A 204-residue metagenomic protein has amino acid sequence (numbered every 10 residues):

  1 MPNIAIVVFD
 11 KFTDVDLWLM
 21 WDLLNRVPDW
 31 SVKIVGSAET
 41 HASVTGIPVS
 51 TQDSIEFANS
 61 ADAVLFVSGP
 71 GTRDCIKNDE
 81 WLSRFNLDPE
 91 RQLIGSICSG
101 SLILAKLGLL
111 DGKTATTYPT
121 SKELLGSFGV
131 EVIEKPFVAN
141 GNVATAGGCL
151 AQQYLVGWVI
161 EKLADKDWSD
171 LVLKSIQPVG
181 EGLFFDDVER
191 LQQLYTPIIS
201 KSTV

Functional and structural regions predicted by a protein language model:
M1-I94, S101-K106, E123-L124, F128 (+2 more regions): Extended, subdomain-level signal for the structured scaffold at the beginning of enzyme domains
V8, T117, G147: Small/polar loops that bind or transfer phosphate-bearing groups
E39-T40, P119, N140: Positions that flank functional sites
N78, S96-I97, T114, Y118: Hydrophobic alpha-helical segments and helix-packing faces
I94-G95, T116, I133, A144: Structural detector of well-ordered beta-strand residues that form the stable sheet scaffold of enzyme domains
D111-P119, V132-K135: Short hydrophobic/aromatic-enriched beta-strand-loop microsegments
K135-T145, C149: Amphipathic alpha-helical segments enriched in hydrophobic/aromatic residues interleaved with Lys/Arg
